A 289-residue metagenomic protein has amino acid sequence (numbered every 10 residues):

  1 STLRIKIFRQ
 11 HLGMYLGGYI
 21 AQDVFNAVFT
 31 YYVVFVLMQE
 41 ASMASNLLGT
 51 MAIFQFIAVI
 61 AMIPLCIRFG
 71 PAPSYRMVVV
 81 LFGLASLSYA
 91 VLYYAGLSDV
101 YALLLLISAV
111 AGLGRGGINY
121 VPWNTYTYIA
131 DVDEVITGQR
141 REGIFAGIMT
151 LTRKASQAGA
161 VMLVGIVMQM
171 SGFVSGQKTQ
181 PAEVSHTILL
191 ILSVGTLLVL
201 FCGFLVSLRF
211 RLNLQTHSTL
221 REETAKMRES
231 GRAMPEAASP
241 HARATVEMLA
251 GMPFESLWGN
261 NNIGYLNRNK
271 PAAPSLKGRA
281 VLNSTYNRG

Functional and structural regions predicted by a protein language model:
S1-N269: Membrane-embedded alpha-helical bundles of multi-pass transporters/translocases, especially carrier/permease families
P271-V281: Positively charged N-terminal leader segments that act as targeting/secretion signals
